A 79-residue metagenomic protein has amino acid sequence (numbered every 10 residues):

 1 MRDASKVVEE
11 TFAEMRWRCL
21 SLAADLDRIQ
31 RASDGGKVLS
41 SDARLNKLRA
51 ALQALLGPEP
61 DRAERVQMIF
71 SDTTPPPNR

Functional and structural regions predicted by a protein language model:
M1-R79: Surface-exposed peri-terminal alpha-helical interaction modules
